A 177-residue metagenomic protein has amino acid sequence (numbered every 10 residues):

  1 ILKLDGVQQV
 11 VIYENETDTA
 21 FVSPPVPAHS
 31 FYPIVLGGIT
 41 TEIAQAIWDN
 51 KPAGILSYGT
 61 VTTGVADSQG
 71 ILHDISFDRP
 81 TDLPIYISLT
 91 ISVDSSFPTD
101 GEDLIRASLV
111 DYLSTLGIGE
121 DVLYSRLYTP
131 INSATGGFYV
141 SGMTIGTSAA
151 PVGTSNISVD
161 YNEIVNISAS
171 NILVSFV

Functional and structural regions predicted by a protein language model:
I1-E16, L89, L127-G146: Short acidic amphipathic segments
L2-E120, F176-V177: Carbohydrate-recognition loop of C-type lectin domains
D78, F97-V177: An aromatic-glycine-centered, glycine-rich loop/turn in mixed alpha/beta architecture
